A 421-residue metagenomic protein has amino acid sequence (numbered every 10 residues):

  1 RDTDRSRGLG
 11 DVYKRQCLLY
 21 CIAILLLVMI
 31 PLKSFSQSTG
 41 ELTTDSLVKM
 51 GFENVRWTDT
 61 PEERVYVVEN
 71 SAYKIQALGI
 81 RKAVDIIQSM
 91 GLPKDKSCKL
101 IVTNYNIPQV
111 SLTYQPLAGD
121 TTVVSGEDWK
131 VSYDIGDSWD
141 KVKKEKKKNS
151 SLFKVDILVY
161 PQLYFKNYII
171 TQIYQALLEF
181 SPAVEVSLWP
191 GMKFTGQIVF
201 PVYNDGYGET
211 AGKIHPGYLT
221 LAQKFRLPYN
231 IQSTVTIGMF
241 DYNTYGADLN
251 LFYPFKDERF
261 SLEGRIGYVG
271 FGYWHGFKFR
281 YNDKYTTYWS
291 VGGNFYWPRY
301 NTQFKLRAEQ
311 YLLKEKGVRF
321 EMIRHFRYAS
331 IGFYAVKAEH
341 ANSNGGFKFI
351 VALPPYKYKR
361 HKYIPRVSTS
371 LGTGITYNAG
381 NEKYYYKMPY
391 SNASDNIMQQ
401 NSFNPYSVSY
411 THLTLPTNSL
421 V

Functional and structural regions predicted by a protein language model:
R1-Y13, H412-V421: Single conserved hydrophobic/aromatic residue that forms the stacking wall/gate of nucleotide- or nucleobase-binding
C21-M29: Bacterial N-terminal signal peptides
Q37-T220, N282: Outer-membrane beta-barrel initiation region
T39, L92, V102-K143, P298-K314 (+1 more regions): Flexible, glycine-rich linker and terminal segments associated with outer-membrane beta-barrel/transport systems
V67-N70, I157-I169, F194-V202, P228-F240 (+3 more regions): Transmembrane beta-strand segments that form the barrel wall of outer-membrane beta-barrel proteins
Q76, Y168-A176, L188-P190, P201-P216 (+6 more regions): Solvent-exposed loop/turn segments connecting transmembrane beta-strands in outer-membrane beta-barrel proteins
E145-D156, S187-T195, R226-Q232, K256-L262 (+3 more regions): Short loop/turn motifs that connect adjacent beta-strands in outer-membrane beta-barrel proteins
L178-W189, I214-L227, G246-I266, T287-W297 (+2 more regions): Feature captures outer-membrane beta-barrel proteins of Gram-negative bacteria and organelles
